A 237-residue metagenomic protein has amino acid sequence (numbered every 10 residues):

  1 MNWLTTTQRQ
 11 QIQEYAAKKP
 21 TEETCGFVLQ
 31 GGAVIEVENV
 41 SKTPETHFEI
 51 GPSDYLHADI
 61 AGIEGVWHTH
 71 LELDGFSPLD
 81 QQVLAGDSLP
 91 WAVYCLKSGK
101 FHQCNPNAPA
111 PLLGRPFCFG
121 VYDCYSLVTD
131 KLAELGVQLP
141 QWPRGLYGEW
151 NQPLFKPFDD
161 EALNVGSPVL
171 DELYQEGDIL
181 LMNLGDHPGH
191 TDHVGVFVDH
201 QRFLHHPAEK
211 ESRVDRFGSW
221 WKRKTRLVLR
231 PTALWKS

Functional and structural regions predicted by a protein language model:
M1-I63, E72-N107: Conserved beta-strand-loop surface patch within small alpha/beta domains used for substrate/adaptor or ligand engagement
H57-A85, E172-F197: Mid-chain, well-packed structural core segment of small domains
L112-C118: Second-shell loop/turn segments in exported
C118-L135: Active-site nucleophilic cysteine motif
L139-R144: Surface-exposed patches in mature extracellular/periplasmic domains of secreted proteins
G145-S212, G218: ...with weaker cross-activation on analogous glycine-rich loops/strands in unrelated enzymes
D215-S237: Glycine- and charge-enriched low-complexity intrinsically disordered segments
